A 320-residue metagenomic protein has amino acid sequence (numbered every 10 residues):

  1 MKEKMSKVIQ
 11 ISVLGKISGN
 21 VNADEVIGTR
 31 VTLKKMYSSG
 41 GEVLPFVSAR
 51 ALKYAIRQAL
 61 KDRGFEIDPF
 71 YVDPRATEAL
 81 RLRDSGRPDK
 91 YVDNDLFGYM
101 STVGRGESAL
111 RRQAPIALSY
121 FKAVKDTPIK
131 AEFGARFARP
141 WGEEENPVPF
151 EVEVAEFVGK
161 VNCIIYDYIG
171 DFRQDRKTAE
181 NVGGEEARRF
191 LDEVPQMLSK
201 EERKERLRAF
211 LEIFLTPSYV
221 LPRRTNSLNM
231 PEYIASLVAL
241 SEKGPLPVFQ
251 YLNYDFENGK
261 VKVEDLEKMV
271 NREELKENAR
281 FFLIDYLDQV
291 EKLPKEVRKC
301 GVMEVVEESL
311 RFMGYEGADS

Functional and structural regions predicted by a protein language model:
M1-S320: RNA-binding basic/glycine-rich loop and surface signature characteristic of RAMP-family CRISPR effectors
